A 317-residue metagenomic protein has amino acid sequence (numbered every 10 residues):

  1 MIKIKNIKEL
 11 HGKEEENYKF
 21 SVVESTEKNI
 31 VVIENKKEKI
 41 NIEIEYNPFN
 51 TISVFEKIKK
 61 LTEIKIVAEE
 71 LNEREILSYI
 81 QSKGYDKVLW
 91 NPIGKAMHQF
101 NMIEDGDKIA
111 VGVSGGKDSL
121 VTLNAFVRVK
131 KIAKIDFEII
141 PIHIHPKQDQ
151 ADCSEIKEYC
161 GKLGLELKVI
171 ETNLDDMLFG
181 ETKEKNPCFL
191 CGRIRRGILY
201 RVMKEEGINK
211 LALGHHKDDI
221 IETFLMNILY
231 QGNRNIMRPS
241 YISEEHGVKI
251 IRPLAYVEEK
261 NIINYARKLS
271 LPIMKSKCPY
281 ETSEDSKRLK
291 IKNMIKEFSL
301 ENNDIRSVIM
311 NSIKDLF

Functional and structural regions predicted by a protein language model:
I4-I7, E14: Short Lys/Arg-enriched alpha/beta "domain-start" segment
N17, K37-K39: Glycine-centered tight beta-turn/hairpin loop motif at sheet-sheet or coil-to-beta transitions
F20-V31: Short edge beta-strands and adjacent turn/loop segments
V31-I33, I52: Short linear proline/tyrosine/threonine-rich motifs used for host-factor recruitment and membrane trafficking/assembly
K39-N47, I52: Intrinsically disordered, low-complexity regulatory segments enriched in Ser/Thr/Pro and charged residues
F49, V54-T62, V67-M226, Y230-N233 (+1 more regions): ATP-dependent adenylation/nucleotidyltransferase module used to activate substrates
E138-I139, D219-E297: Catalytic subdomain that performs nucleotidyl-dependent activation
D285, D304-F317: A short, charged, Gly/Pro-tolerant segment at domain boundaries
